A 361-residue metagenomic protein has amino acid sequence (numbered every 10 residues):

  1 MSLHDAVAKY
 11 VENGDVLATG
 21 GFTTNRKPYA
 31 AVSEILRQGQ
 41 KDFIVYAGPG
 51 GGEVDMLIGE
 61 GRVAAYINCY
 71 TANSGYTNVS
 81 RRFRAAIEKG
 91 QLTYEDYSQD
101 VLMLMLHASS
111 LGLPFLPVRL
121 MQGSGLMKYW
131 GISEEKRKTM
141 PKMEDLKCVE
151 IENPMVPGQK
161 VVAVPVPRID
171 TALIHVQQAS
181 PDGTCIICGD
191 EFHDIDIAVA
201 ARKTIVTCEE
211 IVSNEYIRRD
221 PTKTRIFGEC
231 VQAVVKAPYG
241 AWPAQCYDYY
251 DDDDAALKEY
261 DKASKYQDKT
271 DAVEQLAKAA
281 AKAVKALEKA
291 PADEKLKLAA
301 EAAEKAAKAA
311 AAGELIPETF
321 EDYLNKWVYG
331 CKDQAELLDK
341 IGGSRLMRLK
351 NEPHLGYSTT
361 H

Functional and structural regions predicted by a protein language model:
M1-H361: Conserved alpha/beta enzyme-core scaffold
